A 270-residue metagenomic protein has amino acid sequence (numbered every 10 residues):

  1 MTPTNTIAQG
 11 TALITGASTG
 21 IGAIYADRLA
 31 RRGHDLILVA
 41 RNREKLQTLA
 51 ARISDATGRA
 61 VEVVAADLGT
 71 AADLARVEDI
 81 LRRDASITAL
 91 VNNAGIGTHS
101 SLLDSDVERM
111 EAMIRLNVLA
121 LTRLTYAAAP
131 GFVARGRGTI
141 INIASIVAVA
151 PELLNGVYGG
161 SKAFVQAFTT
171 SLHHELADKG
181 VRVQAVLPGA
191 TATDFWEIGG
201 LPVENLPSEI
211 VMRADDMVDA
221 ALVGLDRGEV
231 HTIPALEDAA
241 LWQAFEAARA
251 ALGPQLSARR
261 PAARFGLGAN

Functional and structural regions predicted by a protein language model:
T11, S18-G20: Conserved glycine-rich cofactor-binding loop
R32-T48: Conserved glycine-rich Rossmann-like NAD(P)H-binding loop of the short-chain dehydrogenase/reductase
N93-T98: Conserved NAD(P)H cofactor-binding loop of Rossmann-fold oxidoreductase domains
S101-L102, R109-A112: Substrate-binding pocket helix/loop in short-chain dehydrogenase/reductase
T125, S161: Active-site helix of classical SDR
S145: Residue(s) in the substrate-gating loop at a strand-loop-helix junction that position the organic substrate next
A185, L201-L241: C-terminal helical subdomain
